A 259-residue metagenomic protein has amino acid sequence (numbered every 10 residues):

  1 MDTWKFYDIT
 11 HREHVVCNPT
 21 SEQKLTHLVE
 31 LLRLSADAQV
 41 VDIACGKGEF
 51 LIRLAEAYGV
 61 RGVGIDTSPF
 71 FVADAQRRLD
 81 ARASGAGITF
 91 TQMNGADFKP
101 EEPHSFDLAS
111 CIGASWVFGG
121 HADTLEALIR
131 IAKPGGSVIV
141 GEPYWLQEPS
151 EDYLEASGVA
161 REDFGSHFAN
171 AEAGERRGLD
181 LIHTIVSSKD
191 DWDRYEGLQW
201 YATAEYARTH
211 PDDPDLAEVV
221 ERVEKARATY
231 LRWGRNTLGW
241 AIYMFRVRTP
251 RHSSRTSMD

Functional and structural regions predicted by a protein language model:
M1-L34, E49: Conserved class I S-adenosyl-L-methionine
V41-I43, K47-D97: Class I SAM-dependent methyltransferase SAM/SAH-binding core
K99-A109: A short acidic, Gly/Pro-enriched loop at the edge of an enzyme's catalytic core that lines a small-molecule cofactor
D107-G120: A short SAM/SAH-binding and catalytic strip from SAM-dependent methyltransferases
A122-S137: A short glycine-rich, Lys/Arg-flanked "PGG" loop and its adjoining helix->strand segment in the class I
V140-R161: Short, glycine-/aromatic-enriched active-site segment of Class I SAM-dependent methyltransferases
D163-G178: Short alpha-helix
I185-D259: Conserved Class I S-adenosyl-L-methionine
